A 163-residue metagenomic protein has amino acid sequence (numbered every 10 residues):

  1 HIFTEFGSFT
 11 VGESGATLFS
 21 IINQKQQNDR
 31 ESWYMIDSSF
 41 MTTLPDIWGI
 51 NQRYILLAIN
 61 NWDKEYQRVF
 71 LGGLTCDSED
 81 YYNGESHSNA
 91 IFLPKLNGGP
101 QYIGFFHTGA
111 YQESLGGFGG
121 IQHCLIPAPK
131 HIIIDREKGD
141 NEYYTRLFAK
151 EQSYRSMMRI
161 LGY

Functional and structural regions predicted by a protein language model:
H1-Y163: Charged (often Lys/Glu-rich) extended helix/loop segments that serve as interaction or gating elements
